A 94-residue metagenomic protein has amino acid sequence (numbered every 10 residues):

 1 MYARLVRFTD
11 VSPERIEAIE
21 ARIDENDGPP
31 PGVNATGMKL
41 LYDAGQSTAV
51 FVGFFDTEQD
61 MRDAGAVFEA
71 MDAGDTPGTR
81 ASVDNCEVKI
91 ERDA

Functional and structural regions predicted by a protein language model:
M1-V50, D56-A70, T76-A94: Short S/T/G/P-rich N-terminal loop/turn motif that feeds into the first structured element of a domain
